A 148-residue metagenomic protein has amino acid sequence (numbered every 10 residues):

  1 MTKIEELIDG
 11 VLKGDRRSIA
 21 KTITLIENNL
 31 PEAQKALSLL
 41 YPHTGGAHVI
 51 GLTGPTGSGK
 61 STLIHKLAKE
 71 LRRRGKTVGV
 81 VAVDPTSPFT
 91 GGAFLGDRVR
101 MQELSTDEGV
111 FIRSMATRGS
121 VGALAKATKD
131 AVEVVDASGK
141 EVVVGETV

Functional and structural regions predicted by a protein language model:
K3-I50, S58, L67-G145: Nucleotide-state-sensitive switch-loop elements of NTP-binding domains
T53: Residues at the beta-strand->loop junction immediately N-terminal to the Walker
S61: Walker A/P-loop
V148: Basic, low-complexity intrinsically disordered segments
